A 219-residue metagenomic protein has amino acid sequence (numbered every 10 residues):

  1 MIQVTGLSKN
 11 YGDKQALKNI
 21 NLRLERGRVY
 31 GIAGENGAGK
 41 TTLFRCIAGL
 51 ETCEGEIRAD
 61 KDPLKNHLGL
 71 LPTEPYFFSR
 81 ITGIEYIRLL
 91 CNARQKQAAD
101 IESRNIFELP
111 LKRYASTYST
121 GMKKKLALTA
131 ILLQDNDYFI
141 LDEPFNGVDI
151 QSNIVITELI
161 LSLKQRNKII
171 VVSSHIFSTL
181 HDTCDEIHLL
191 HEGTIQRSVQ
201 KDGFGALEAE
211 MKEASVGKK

Functional and structural regions predicted by a protein language model:
I2, L17-N19: Conserved structural motif at the start of ABC-family nucleotide-binding domains
A33-E35: The feature captures the beta-strand-to-loop junction immediately N-terminal to the Walker
A48: Helix-to-loop junction immediately C-terminal to a conserved catalytic motif
T52-N66: Conserved ABC transporter NBD signature motif
F139-E143: Catalytic Walker B motif of ABC-type/P-loop ATPase nucleotide-binding domains
I150-S152: Helix N-cap at the start of a conserved alpha-helix in ABC-type nucleotide-binding domains
S173-H175: H-loop/switch region of ABC-family ATPase nucleotide-binding domains
I187-V199: H-loop (His-switch) and adjacent beta-strand-loop-beta switch element of ABC-type ATPase nucleotide-binding domains
